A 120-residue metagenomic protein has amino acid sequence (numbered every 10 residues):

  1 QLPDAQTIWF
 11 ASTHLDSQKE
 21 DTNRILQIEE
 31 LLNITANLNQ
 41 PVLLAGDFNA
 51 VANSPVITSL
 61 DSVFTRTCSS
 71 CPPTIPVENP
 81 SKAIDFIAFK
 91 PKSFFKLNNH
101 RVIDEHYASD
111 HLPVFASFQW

Functional and structural regions predicted by a protein language model:
Q1-W120: Active-site regions of metal-assisted phosphoester/phosphodiester hydrolases, unifying DNase/endonuclease modules
